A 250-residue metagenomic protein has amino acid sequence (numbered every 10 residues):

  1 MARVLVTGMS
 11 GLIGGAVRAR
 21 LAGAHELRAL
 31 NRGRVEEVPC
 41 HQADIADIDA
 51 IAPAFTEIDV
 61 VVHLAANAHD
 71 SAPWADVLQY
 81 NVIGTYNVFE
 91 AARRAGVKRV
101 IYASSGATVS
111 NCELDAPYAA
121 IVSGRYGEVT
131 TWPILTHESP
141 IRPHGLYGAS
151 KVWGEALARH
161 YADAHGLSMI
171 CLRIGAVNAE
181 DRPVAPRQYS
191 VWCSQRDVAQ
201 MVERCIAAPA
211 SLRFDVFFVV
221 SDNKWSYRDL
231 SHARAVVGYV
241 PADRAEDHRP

Functional and structural regions predicted by a protein language model:
A2-G23: N-terminal Rossmann NAD(P)H-binding glycine-rich loop of SDR-like oxidoreductase domains
R32-D47: Rossmann-fold cofactor-recognition segment
A43-Y80, A91: NAD(P)H-binding glycine-rich loop region in Rossmannoid oxidoreductase-like domains and their noncatalytic homologs
A46, D76-G84, A95, A149-S150 (+1 more regions): Glycine-rich NAD(P)-binding loop of the Rossmann-fold in SDR/ketoreductase-type enzymes
N87-I141: Conserved Rossmann-fold NAD(P)-dependent oxidoreductase catalytic core, especially the SDR/UDP-sugar
G145, E155-E180: Conserved beta-loop-beta element that borders a ligand/cofactor-binding pocket
D163, R173-D181, W192-F214, D222: Alpha-helical substrate-binding/gating segment
F214-V240: Conserved C-terminal active-site "lid" loop/helix of NAD(P)H-dependent oxidoreductases that clamps the redox cofactor
